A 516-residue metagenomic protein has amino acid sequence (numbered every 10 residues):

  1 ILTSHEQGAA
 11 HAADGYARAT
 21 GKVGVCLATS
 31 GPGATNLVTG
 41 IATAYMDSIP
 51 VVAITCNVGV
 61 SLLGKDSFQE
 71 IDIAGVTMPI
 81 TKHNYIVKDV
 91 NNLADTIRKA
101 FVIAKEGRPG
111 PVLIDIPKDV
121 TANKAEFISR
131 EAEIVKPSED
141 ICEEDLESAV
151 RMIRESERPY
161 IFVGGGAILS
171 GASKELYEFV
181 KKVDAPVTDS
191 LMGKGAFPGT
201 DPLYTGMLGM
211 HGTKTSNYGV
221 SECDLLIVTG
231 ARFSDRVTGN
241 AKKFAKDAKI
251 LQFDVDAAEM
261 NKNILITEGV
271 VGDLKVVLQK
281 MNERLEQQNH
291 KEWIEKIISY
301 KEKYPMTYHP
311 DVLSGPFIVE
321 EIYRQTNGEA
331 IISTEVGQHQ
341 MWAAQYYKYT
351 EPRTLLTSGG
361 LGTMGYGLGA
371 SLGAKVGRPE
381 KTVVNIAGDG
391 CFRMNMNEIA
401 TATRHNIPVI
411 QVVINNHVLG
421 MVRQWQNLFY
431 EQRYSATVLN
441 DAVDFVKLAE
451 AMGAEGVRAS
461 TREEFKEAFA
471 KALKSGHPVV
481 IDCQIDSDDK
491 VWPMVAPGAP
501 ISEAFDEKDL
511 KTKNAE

Functional and structural regions predicted by a protein language model:
I1, R18-V25, Q345-G360, T382 (+1 more regions): Glycine/charged-rich beta-loop-alpha catalytic/anionic-binding loops adjacent to active sites
I1-H11, C26-G33, K88-D89, E335-G337 (+5 more regions): Active-site nucleophile and cofactor-binding loops and adjacent substrate-binding regions of central metabolic enzymes
I1-L285, E321, Q325-G328, P408-Q411 (+2 more regions): N-terminal alpha/beta PP-like core and its mobile active-site loop of ThDP/TPP-dependent enzymes
H5-E6, K65-S67, K136-V150, L208-G212 (+5 more regions): A general structural motif
L62, Q69, R404-P497: Thiamine diphosphate
V120-D140, V237, R462-E516: Glycine/aspartate-rich loop-and-adjacent alpha/beta segment that forms the canonical ThDP
I298-K375: Active-site diphosphate/adenylate-binding microenvironment
Y366-P408, I414: Catalytic phosphate/nucleotide-handling subdomain of diverse soluble enzymes
